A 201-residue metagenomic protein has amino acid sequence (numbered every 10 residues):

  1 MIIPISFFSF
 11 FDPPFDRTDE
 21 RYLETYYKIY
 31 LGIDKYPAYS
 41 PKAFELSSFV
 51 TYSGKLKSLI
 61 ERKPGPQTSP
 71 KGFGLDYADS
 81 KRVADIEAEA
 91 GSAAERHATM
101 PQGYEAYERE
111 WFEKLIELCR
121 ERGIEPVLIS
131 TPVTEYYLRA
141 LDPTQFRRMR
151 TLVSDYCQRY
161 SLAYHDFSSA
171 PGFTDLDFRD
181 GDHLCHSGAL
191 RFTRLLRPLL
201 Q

Functional and structural regions predicted by a protein language model:
M1-F7: Acidic beta-strand-to-loop metal/phosphate-binding motif
I5, T18-E125: Secreted/periplasmic serine-hydrolase-like ester/acetyl group-modifying domain
S9-P13, E135-L138: Short catalytic/ligand-binding loop motif for oxyanion handling, primarily in non-cytosolic enzymes, centered on
P14-T25, R179-H183: Charged, often glycine-rich, active-site loop that binds/positions anionic groups
Q102-R109, R147, H183-L190: Soluble non-cytosolic domains of exported or imported proteins
I116-R120, I124-G181: Extended hydrophobic/aromatic segments used for targeting, binding, or gating
D180-Q201: Histidine-centered active-site loop/cap adjacent to the catalytic His in serine esterases/O-acetyl transfer systems
